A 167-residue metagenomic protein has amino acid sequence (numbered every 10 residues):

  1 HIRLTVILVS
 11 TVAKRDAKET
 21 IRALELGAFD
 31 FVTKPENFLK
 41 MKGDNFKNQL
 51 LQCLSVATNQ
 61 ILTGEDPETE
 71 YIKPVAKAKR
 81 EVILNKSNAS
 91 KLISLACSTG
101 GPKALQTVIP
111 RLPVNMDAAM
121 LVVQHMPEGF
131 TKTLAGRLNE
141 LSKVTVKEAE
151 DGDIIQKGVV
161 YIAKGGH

Functional and structural regions predicted by a protein language model:
H1-H167: Strand-loop microenvironment adjacent to phosphate/nucleotide-handling motifs in alpha/beta enzyme folds
